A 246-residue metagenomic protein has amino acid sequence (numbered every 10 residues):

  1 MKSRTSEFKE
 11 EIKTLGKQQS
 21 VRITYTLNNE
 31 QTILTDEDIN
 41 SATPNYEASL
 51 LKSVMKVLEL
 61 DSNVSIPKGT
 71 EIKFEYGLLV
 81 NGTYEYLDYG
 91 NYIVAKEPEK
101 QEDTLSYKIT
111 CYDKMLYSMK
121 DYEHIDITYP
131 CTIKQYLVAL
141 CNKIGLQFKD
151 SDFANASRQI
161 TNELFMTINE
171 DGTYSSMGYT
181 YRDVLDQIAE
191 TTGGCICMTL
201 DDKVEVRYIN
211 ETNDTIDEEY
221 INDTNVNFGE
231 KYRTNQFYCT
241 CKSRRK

Functional and structural regions predicted by a protein language model:
M1-K68, T110-L116, V138, K246: Juxtamembrane "anchor/assembly" segments of surface/extracellular structural proteins
Y25-N29, Y76-G82, S243: Short acidic, glycine-rich loop/turn motifs
T26, E30-S41, L87-I93, Y122 (+1 more regions): Short amphipathic beta-strand/extended segments with alternating polar/hydrophobic composition
E37, V80-C111, C197-M198: Short beta-strand and beta-hairpin "edge-sheet" elements
S65-V80: Short coil-to-beta transition motif at edge beta-strands of beta-rich domains
K100-K231: Charged- and aromatic-enriched interaction segments used to assemble and dock large macromolecular complexes
N227-K246: Charged, gly/pro-rich, cysteine-poor intrinsically disordered low-complexity regions
